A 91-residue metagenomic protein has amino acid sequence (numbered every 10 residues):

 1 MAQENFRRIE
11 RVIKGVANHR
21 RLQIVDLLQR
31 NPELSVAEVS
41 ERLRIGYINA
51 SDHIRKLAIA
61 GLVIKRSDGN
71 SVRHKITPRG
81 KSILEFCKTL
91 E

Functional and structural regions predicted by a protein language model:
M1-L22: Short alpha-helical segments that sit at the start of domains
I13, R30, R73-E91: Conserved segment of winged-helix/HTH DNA-binding domains
H19, N31-S35: Short capping segments at the starts of secondary-structure elements
L22-D26, S82: Pre-recognition alpha-helix immediately N-terminal to the DNA-recognition helix within helix-turn-helix or winged-helix
V25, I54-R55: Short, hydrophobic-biased segments on the C-terminal half of alpha helices that form "recognition helices"
E41, A58-I59: Alpha-helical residues within the helix-turn-helix
G46: Helix-turn-helix DNA-binding motif, specifically the short coil turn and the N-cap/start of the second
I59-G69, K75: Beta-hairpin "wing" of winged helix-turn-helix
